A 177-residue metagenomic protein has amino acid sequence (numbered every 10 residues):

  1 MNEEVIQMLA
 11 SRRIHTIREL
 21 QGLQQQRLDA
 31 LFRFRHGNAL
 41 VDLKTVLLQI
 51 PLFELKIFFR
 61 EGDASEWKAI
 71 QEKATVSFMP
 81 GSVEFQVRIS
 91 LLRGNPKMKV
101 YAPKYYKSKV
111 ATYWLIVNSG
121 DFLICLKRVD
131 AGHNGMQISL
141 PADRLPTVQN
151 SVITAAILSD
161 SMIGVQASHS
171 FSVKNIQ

Functional and structural regions predicted by a protein language model:
M1-Q177: C-terminal extensions
